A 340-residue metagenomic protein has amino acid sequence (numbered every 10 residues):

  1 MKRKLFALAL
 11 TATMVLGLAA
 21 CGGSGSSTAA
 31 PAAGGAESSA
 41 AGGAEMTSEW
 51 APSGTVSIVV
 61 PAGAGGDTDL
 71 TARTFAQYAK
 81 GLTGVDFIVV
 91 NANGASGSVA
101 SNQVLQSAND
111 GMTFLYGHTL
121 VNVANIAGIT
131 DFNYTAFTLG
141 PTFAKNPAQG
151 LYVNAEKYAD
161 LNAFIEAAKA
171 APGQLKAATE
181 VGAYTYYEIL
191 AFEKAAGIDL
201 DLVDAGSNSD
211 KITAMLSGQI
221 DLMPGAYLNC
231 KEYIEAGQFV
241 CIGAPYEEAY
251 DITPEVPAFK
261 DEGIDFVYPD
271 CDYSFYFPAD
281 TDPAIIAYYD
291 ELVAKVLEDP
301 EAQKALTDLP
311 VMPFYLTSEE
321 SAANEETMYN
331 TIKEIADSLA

Functional and structural regions predicted by a protein language model:
M1-S57, D337-A340: Short, low-complexity disordered leader/linker segments with a strong preference for bacterial N-terminal type II
G34-T135, T185, I198-D221, Y233 (+2 more regions): N-terminal (or domain-start) structured segment
S53-G54, Q106-G111, I126-D210, F259 (+1 more regions): Hinge/capping helix and adjacent helix->loop/strand transition within the periplasmic-binding protein
N109-D110, I126-L139, I198-D199, Y233-A244 (+2 more regions): Ligand-binding "clamshell"
Q174, T179-V181, T185-V256: Ligand-binding pocket segment of bilobal, Venus flytrap-like solute-binding proteins
C230-E298, A323, T327-N330: C-terminal lobe and pocket-closing loops of periplasmic/extracytoplasmic Venus-flytrap solute-binding proteins
A294, E298, A302-A323: Mature extracytoplasmic/periplasmic domains
T317-A340: Extracellular/periplasmic bilobal clamshell ligand-binding domains
